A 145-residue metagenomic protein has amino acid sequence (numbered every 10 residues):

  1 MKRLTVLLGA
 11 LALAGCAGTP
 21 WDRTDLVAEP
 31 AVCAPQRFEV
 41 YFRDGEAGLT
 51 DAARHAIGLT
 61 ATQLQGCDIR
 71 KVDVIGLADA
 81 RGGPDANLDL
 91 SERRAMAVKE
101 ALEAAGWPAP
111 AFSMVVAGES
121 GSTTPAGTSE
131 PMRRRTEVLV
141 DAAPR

Functional and structural regions predicted by a protein language model:
M1-C16: Sec-dependent bacterial lipoprotein signal peptides
C16-K71, P131, A143-R145: Periplasmic peptidoglycan-binding/tethering modules of Gram-negative envelope proteins
K71-L77: Glycine- and acidic-rich phosphate- and metal-coordinating loops
A78-R145: Periplasmic OmpA-like peptidoglycan-binding domain that tethers envelope proteins to the cell wall
